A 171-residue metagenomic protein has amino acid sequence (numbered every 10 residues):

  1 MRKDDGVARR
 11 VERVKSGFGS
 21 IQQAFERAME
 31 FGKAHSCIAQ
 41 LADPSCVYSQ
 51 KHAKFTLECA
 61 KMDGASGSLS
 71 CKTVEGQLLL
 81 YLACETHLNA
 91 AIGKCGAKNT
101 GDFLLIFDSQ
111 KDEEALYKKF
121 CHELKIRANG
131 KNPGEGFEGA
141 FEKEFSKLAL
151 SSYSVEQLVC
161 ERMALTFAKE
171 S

Functional and structural regions predicted by a protein language model:
M1, M29, A91-C95: A generic local secondary-structure boundary/capping motif
M1-K15: Secreted/extracellular ectodomain signature
E12-K72: N-terminal interaction modules that seed assembly of large macromolecular complexes
A24-R27, A91, L116: Hydrophobic side chains in well-ordered alpha-helices
C46-A53, V74-L79, G136-E144: Low-complexity, flexible helical/coil segments
H52-D108: Ordered, amphipathic secondary-structure segments that act as subunit-interaction surfaces in large macromolecular
C95-S171: Glycine-rich, aromatic-bearing surface loops/beta-hairpins
